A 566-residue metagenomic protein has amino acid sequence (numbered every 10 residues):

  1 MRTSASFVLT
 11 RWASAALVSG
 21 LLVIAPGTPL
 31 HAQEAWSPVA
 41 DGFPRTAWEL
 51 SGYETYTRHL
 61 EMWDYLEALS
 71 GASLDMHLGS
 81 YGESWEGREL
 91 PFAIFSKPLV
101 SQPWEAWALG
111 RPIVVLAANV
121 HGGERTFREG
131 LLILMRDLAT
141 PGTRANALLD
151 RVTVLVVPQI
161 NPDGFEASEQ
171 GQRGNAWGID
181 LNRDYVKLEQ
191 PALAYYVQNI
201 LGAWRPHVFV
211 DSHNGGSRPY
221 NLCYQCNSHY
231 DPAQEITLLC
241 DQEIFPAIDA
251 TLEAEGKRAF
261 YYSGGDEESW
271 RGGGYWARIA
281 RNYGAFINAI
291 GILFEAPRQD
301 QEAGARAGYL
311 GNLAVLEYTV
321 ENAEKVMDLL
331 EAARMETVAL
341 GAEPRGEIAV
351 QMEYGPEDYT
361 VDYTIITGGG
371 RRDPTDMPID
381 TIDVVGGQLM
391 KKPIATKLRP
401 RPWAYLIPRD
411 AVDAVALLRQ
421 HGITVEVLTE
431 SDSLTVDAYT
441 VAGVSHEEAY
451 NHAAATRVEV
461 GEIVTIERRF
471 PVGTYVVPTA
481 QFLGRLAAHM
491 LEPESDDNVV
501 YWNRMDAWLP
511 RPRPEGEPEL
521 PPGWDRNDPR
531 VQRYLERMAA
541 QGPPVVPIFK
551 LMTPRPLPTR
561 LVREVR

Functional and structural regions predicted by a protein language model:
M1-T10: N-terminal secretory signal peptides that target proteins for export/translocation
A5, L30-R566: Structured catalytic-domain cores with a bias toward divalent-metal coordination
W12-G27: Bacterial N-terminal signal peptides
